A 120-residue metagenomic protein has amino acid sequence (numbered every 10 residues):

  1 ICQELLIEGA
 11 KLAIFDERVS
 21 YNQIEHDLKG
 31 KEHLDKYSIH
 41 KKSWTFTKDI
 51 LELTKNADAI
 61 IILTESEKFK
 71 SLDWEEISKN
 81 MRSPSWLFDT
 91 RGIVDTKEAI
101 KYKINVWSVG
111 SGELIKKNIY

Functional and structural regions predicted by a protein language model:
I1-Y120: Structural/interface elements that position substrates and couple domains in central-metabolism enzymes
